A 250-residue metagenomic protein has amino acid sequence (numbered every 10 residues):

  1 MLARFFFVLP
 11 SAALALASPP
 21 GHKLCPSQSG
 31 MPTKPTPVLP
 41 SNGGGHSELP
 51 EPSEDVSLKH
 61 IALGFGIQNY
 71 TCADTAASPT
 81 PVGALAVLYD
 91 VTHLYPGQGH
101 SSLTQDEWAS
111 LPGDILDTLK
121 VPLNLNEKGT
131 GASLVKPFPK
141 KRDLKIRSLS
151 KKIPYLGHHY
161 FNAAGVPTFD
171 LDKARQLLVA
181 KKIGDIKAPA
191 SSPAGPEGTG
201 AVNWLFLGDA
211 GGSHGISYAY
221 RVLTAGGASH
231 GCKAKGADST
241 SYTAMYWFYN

Functional and structural regions predicted by a protein language model:
M1-G21: Fungal secretory targeting signals
P20-I67, A76-N250: Primary mode marks residue(s) on the alpha4-beta5-alpha5 output face of response regulator receiver
